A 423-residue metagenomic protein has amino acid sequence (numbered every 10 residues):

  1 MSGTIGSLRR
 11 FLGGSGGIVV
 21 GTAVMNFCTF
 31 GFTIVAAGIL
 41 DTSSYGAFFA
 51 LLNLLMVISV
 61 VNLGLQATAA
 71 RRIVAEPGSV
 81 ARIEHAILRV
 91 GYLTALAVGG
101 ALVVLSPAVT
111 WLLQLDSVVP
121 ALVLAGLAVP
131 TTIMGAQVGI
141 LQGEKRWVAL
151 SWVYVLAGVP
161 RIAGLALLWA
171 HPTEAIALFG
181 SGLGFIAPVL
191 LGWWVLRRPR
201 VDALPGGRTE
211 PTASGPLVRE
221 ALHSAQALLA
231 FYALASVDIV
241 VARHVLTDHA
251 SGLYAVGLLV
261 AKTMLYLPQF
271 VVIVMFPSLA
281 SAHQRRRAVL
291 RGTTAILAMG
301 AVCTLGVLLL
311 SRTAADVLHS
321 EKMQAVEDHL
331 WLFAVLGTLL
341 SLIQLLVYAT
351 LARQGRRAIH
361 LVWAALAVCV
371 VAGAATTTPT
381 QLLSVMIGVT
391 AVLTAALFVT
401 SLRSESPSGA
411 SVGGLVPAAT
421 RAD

Functional and structural regions predicted by a protein language model:
M1-C28, R208-S224, T400-D423: N-terminal membrane topogenesis motif
S7-G64, L222-V245: Signature of the first transmembrane helix
L12, S79-L93, V218, Q284-A298 (+1 more regions): Interfacial transmembrane-helix starts/ends
T42, S106-L124, D248-H249, L309-T338: Interfacial segments at transmembrane-helix termini and the short loops linking adjacent helices
L52-V60, Y254-I273, C303, F333-L340: Transmembrane helix-bundle signature of multi-pass secondary active exporters and lipid flippases
N62-G78, G257, A261-Q284, A352: Helix-loop junctions and terminal segments of transmembrane helices in multi-pass membrane transport/translocation
V118-A125, S151-D202, T380-S404: Hydrophobic alpha-helical transmembrane segments
T131-W152, S281, V335-V362: Membrane-interface junctions at transmembrane-helix termini in multi-pass inner-membrane proteins
